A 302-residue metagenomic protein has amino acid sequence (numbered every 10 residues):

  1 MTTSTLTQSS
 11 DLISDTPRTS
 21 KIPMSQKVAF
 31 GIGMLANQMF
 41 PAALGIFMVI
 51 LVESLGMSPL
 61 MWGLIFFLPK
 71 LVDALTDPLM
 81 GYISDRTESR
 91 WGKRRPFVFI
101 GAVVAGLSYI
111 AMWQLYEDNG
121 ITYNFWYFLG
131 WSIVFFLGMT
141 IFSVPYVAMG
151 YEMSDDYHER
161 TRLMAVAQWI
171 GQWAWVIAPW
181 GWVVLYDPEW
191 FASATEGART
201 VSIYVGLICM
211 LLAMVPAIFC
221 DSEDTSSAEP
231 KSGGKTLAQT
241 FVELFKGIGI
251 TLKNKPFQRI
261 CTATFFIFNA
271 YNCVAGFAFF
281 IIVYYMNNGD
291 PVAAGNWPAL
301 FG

Functional and structural regions predicted by a protein language model:
T2-G302: Membrane-embedded alpha-helical bundles of multi-pass transporters/translocases, especially carrier/permease families
